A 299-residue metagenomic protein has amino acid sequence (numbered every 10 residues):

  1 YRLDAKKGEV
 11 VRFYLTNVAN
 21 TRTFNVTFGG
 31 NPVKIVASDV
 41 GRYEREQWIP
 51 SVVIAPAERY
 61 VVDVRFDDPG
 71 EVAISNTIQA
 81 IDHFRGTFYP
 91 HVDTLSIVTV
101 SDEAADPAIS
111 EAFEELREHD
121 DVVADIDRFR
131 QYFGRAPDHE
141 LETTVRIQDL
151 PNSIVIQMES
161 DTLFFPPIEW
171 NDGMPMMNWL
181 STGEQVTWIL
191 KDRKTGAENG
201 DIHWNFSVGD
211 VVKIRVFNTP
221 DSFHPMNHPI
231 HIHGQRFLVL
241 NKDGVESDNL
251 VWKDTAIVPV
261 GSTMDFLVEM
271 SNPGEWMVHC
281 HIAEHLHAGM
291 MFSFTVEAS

Functional and structural regions predicted by a protein language model:
Y1-P137, K242-S247, V251-K253: Histidine- and aromatic-rich segments of cupredoxin/plastocyanin-like copper-binding domains
Y1-V10, Y14-N20, R146-I168: Acidic-aromatic/histidine active-site loop/patch
V18-N20, G29-N31, D67, Q79 (+5 more regions): Solvent-exposed coil/turn segments that connect beta secondary-structure elements in extracytoplasmic/periplasmic
I35-P50, L95, L141-T144, I154-S299: Active-site pocket scaffolds in enzymes
D82-H83, D106, P151-N152, F237 (+1 more regions): Short loop/beta submotifs within extracellular cysteine-rich repeat domains
R128, D138-N152: Accessory carbohydrate-binding/adhesion or oligomerization-edge regions at the termini of glycan-active proteins
